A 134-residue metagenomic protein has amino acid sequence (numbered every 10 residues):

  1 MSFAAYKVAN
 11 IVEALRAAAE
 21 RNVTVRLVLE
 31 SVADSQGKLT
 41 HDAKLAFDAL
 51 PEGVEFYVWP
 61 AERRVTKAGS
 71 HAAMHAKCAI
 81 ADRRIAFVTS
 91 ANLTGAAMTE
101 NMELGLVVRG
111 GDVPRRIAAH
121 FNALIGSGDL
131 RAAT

Functional and structural regions predicted by a protein language model:
M1-V8: Short, glycine-rich nucleotide/cofactor-binding loops
V8-T134: PLD/PLD-like phosphodiesterase catalytic module centered on the HKD motif
